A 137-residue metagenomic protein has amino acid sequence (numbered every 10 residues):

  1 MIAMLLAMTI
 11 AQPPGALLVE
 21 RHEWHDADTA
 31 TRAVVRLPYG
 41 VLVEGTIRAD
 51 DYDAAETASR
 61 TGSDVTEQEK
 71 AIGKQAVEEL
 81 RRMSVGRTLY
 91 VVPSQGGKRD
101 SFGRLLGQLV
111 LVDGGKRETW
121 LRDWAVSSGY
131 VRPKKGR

Functional and structural regions predicted by a protein language model:
I2-R137: Small beta-barrel nucleic-acid-binding modules, primarily SNase/OB-fold domains and secondarily Tudor-like barrels
